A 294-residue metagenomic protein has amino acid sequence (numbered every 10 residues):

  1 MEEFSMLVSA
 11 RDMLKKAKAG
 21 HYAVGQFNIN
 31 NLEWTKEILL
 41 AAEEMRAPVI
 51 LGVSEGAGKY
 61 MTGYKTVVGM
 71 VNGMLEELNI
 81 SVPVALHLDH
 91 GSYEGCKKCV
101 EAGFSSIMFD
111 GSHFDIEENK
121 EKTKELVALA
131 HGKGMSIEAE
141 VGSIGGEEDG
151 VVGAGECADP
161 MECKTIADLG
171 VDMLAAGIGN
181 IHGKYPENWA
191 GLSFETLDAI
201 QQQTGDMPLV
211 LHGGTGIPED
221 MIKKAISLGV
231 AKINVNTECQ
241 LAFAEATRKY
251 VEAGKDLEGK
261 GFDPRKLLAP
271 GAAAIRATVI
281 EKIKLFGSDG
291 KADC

Functional and structural regions predicted by a protein language model:
M1-S5: Short, Lys/Arg-enriched N-terminal segments with co-localized hydrophobic residues within the first ~10-30 amino acids
V8-K16, G20, L32-A57, T62-S81 (+6 more regions): Alpha/beta enzyme core
V24-N28, L86-H87, M108, L209-H212 (+1 more regions): Short catalytic-loop micro-motif centered on adjacent basic/acidic residues
Q26, P218, P264: Metal-dependent phosphohydrolase cores
L86, E245, G254: Glycine-rich nucleotide/cofactor/substrate-binding loop typically near the N-terminus or early in the first domain
I178, G213-T215, T237: Active-site proximal loops enriched in glycine and acidic residues that flank catalytic Cys/His/Asp and coordinate
V251-C294: Extended, intrinsically disordered, low-complexity segments
